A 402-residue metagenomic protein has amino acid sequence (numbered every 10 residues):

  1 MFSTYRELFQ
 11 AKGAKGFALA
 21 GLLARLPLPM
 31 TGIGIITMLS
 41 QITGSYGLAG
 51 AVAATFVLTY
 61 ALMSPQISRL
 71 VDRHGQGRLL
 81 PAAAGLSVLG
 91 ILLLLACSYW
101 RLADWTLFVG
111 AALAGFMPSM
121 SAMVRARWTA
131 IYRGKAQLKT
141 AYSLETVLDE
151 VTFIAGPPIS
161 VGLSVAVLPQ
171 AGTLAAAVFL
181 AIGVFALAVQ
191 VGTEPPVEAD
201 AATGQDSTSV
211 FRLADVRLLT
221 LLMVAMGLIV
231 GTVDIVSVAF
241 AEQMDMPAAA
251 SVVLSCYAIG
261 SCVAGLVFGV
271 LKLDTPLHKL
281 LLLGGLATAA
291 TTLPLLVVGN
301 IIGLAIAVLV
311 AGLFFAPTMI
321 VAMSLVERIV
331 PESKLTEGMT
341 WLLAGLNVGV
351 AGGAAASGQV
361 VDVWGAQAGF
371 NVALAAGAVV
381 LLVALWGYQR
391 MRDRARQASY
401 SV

Functional and structural regions predicted by a protein language model:
F2-A61, V210-V253: Helix-loop boundary and gating motifs at the non-cytosolic
L22, A103-M120, V224, L304-P317: Hydrophobic core of transmembrane alpha-helices in multi-pass small-molecule transporters, especially MFS/SLC-type
M63-Q76, S164, A264-L277, V361: Helix-to-loop junctions at the C-terminal end of transmembrane segments in multipass secondary transporters
G85-R101, A287-G299: C-terminal ends and interior cores of transmembrane alpha-helices in multi-pass membrane transporters/permeases
A111-V151: Cytoplasmic helix-loop-helix junction between adjacent transmembrane helices in 12-TM secondary transporters
P118-Y132, S237, P317-V330: Intracellular juxtamembrane helix-capping segments at the cytosolic ends of symmetry-related transmembrane helices
H278-A322: C-terminal transmembrane helical hairpin of 12-TM major facilitator-type secondary transporters
S333-W364: A late C-terminal transmembrane helix in Major Facilitator Superfamily
